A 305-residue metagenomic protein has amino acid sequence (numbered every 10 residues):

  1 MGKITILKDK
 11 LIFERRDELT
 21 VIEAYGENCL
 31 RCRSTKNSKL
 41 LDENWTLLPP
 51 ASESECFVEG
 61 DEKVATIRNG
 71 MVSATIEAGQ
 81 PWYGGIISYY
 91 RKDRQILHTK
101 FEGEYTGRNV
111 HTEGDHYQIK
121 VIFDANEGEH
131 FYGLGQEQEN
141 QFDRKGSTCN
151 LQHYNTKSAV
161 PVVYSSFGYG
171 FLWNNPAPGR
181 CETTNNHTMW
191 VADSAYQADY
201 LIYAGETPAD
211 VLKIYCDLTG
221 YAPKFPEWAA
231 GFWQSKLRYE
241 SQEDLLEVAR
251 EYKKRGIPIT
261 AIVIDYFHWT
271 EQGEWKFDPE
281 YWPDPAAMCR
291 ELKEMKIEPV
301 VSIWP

Functional and structural regions predicted by a protein language model:
M1-I4, K8, E23-A65, T106-N109: A low-complexity, Ser/Thr/Gly/Pro-enriched, surface-exposed linker/loop concept that marks segments flanking
I6-L19, E23, G256, E294-K296: Carbohydrate-binding surfaces of carbohydrate-active enzymes
D9, P49-P50, G70, Q136: Generic detector of low-complexity/intrinsically disordered segments and short hydrophobic N-terminal stretches
I12, V21, R31, P161 (+4 more regions): Generic structural signal for residues positioned in beta-strands
R15, C56-P226, K236-R238, Q242 (+1 more regions): Catalytic and substrate-binding clefts that recognize carbohydrates or anionic sugar/phosphate headgroups
E18, Y25-E27, T35-N37, G70-V72 (+10 more regions): An acidic- and aromatic-residue-enriched active-site/binding cleft used to recognize and process polar
L19, C29, I86: Exposed beta-strand and adjacent loop surfaces of beta-rich binding modules that mediate intermolecular recognition
P223-P305: Aromatic-lined carbohydrate-binding/catalytic grooves of carbohydrate-active enzymes
